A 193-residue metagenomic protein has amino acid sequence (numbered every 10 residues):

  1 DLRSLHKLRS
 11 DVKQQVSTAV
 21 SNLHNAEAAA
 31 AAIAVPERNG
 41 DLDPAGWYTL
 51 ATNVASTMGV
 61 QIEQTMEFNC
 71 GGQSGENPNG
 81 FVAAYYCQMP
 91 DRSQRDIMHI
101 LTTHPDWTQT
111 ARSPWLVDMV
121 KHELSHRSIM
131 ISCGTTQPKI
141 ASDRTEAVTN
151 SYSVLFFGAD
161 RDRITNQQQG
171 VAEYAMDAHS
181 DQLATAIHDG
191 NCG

Functional and structural regions predicted by a protein language model:
D1-I33: N-terminal low-structure segments adjacent to metalloprotease catalytic domains across cellular compartments
A31-D96: Auxiliary, metal-adjacent structural segments of Zn-dependent hydrolase domains
D41, A45, T110-W115, M119 (+1 more regions): Soluble non-cytosolic domains of exported or imported proteins
G71-F81, M98-I100, H122, S151 (+1 more regions): Long, low-complexity, Ser/Thr/Pro- and Asp/Glu-rich intrinsically disordered
G75-W115, R127-I131: Active-site scaffold of zinc-dependent metalloenzymes
P114-G134, T149-N150, V154: Active-site recognition of the HExxH zinc-binding catalytic motif
K139-H179: Post-HExxH zinc-binding segment in Zn-dependent metallohydrolases
Q182-G193: Pan-zinc metallopeptidase signature
